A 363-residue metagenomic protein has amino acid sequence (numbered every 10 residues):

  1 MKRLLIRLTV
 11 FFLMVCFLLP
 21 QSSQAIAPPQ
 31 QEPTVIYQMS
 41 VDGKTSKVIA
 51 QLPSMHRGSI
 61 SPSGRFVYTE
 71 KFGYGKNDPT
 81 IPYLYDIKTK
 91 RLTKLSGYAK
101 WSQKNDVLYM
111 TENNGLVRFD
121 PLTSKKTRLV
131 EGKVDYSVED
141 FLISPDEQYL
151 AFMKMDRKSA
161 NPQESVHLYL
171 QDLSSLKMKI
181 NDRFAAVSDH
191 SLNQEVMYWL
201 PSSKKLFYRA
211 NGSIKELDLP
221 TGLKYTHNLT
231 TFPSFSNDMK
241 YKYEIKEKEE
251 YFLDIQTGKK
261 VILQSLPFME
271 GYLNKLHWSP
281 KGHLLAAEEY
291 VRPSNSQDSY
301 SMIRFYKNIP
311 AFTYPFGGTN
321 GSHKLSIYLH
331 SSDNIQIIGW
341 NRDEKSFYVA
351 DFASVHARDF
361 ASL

Functional and structural regions predicted by a protein language model:
R3-A25: Sec-dependent N-terminal signal peptides of Gram-positive bacterial secreted proteins and lipoproteins
S23-L363: Sequence signature of WD/YWTD-type beta-propeller architectures
